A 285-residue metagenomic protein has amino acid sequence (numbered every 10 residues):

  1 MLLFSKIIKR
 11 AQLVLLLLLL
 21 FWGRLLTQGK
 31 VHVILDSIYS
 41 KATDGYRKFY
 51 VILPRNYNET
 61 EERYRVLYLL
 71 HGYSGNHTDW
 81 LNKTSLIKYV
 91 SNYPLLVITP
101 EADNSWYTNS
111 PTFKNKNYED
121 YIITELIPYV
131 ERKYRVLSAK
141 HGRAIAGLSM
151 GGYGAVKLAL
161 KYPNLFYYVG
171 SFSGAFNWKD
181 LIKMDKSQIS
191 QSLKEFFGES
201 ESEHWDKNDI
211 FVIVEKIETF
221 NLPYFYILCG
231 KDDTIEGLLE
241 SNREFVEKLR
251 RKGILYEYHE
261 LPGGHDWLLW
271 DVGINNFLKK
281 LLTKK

Functional and structural regions predicted by a protein language model:
L2-V31: Bacterial Sec-dependent N-terminal signal peptides
Q28-K285: Non-catalytic cap/lid and distal C-terminal segments of serine-dependent acyl enzymes
